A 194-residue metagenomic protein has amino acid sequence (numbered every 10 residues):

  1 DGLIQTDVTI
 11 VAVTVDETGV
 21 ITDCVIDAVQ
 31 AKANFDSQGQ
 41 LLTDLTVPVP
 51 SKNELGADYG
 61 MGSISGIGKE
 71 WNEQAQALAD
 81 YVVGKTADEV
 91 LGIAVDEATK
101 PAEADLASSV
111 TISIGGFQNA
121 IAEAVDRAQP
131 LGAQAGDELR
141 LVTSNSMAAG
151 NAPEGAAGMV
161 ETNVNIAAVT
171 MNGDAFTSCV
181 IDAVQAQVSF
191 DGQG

Functional and structural regions predicted by a protein language model:
D1-G194: Active-site- and interface-proximal helix/loop "cap" or "latch" segments in soluble metabolic and energy-transducing
